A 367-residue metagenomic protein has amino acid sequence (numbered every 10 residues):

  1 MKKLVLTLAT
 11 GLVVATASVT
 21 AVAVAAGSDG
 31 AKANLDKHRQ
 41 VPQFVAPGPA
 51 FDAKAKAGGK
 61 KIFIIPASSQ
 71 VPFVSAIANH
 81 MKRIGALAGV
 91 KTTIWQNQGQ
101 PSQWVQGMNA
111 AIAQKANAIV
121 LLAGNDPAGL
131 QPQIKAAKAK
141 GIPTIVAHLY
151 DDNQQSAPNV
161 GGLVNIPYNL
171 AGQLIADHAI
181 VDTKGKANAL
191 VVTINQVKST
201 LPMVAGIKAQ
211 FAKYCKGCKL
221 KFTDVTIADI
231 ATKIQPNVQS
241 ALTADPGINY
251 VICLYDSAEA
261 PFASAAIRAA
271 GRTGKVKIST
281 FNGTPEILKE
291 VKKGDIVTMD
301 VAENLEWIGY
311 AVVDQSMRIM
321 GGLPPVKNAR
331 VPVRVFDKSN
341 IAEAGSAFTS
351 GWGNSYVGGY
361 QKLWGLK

Functional and structural regions predicted by a protein language model:
V14-A23: C-terminal segment of classical bacterial N-terminal signal peptides
G27-K60, N304, I308-K367: Hinge/cleft segment of the Venus flytrap/periplasmic-binding protein
G30-H80, I84, T93-Q106, A110 (+3 more regions): Extracytoplasmic "Venus flytrap"
A46-P49, T92-K115, F222-A244, E259-A263: Structural motif
P49, W104, G162-A189, P202 (+3 more regions): Hydrophobic alpha-helical segments within soluble ligand-binding/sensing domains
I62-F63, Q70, M81, L170-D224 (+2 more regions): An alpha-beta-alpha
A123-A139, I207, I227-E290: Hydrophobic alpha-helical
P127-A128, P132-L170, N188, T284-V297: Flexible loop/hinge segments that line or gate small-molecule binding clefts
